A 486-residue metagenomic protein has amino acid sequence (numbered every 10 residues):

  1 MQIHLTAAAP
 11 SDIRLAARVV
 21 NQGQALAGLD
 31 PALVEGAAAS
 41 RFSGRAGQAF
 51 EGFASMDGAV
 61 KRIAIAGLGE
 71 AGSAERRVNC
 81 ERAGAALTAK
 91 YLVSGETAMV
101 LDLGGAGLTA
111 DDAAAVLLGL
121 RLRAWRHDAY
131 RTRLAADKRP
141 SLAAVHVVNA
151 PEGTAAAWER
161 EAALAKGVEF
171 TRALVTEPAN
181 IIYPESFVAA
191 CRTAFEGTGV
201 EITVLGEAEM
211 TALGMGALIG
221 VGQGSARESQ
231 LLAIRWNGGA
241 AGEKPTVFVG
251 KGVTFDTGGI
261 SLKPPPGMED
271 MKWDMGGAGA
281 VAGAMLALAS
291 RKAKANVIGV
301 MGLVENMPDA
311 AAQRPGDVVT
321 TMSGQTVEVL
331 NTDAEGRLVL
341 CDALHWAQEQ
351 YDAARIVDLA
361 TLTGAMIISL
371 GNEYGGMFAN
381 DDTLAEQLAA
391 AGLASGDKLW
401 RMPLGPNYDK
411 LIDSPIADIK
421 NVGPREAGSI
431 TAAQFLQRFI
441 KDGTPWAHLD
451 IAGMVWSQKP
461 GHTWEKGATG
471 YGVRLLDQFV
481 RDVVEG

Functional and structural regions predicted by a protein language model:
M1-G252: Short amphipathic alpha-helical segment within the helicase RecA-like ATPase core that mediates nucleic-acid
G47, V188-G486: A generic structural signal for tightly packed, nonpolar segments enriched in small/aliphatic residues
